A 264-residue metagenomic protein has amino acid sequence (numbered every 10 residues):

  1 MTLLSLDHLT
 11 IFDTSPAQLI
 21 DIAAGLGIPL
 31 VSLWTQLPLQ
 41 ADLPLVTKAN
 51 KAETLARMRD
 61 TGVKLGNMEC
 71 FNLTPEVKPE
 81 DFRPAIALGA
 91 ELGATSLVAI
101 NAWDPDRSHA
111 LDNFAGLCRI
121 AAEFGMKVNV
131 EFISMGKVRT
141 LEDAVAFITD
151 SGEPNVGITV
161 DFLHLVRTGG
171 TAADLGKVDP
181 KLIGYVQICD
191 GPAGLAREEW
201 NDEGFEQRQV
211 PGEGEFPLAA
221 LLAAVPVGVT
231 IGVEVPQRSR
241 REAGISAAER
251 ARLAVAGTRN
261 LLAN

Functional and structural regions predicted by a protein language model:
M1-S5, F12-P29, R59, A90-G93 (+2 more regions): Histidine-acidic metal/acid-base catalytic patches
D7-I11, W34-P38, C70-L73, N101-D104 (+4 more regions): Active-site beta-loop-alpha junctions enriched in small/polar residues
Q18, R57-K64, L73-G157, R167: Active-site acidic/histidine proton-transfer and metal-coordination neighborhood in alpha/beta enzyme cores
L26-P38, T61-V63, N67: Short, conserved active-site loops that position catalytic residues or coordinate cofactors/metal ions across diverse
V31-S32, G66-M68, L97-V98, V186 (+1 more regions): Hydrophobic residues within beta-strands of alpha/beta enzymes
S32-L55: Glycine-rich, proline-tolerant flexible connector loops at the mouths of alpha/beta enzymes
Q36-P44, F71, E199-F205: Vicinal oxygen chelate
D42-V46, V77-E80, S108-L111, G169-G170 (+1 more regions): Short, solvent-exposed loop/turn segments at secondary-structure boundaries
